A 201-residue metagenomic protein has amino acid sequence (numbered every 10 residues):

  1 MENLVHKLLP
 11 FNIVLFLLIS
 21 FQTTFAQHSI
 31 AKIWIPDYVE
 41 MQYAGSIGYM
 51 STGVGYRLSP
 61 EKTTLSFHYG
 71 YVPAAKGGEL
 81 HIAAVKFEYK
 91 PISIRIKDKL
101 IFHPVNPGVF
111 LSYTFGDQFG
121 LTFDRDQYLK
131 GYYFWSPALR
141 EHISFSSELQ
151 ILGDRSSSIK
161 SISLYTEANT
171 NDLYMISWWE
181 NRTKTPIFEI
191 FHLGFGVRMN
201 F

Functional and structural regions predicted by a protein language model:
M1-I30: Bacterial Sec-dependent N-terminal signal peptides
T24-A26, T52-Y71, L111-Y133: Glycine/serine-rich loop-strand microenvironments at binding/catalytic pocket rims
S29-A31, M50-T64, H81-S93, L193-M199: Feature captures outer-membrane beta-barrel proteins of Gram-negative bacteria and organelles
I33-S46, T52, K62-P73: Transmembrane beta-strand segments that form the barrel wall of outer-membrane beta-barrel proteins
P36, I47-Y49, L80, R140 (+1 more regions): Membrane-spanning beta-strands of outer-membrane beta-barrel proteins
G45-I47, L58, Y69-P73, Y89-P91 (+3 more regions): Transmembrane beta-strands of outer-membrane beta-barrel pores
A75-F110: Mid-chain, structured segments of secreted extracytoplasmic proteins
I96-F201: Outer-membrane beta-barrel transmembrane domain signature
